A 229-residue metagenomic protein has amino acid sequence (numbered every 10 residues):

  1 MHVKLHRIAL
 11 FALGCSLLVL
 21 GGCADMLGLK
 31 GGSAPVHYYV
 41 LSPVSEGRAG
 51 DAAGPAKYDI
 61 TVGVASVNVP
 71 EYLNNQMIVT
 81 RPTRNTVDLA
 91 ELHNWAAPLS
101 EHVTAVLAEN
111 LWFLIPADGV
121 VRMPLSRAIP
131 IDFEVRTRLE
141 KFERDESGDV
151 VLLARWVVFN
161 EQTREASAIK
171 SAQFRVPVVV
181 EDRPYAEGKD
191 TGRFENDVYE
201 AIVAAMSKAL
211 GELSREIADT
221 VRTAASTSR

Functional and structural regions predicted by a protein language model:
M1-C23: Sec-dependent bacterial lipoprotein signal peptides
L17-L41: Bacterial Sec signal peptide processing site at the extreme N-terminus
G32-Y58: Post-signal peptide N-terminal segment of mature Sec-exported envelope proteins
Y58-R127, E216: N-terminal segment of the mature soluble domain
T61-N68, V79, E134-R138, V151-V157 (+1 more regions): Soluble periplasmic/extracytoplasmic beta-strand elements of cell-envelope proteins
T86-N94, Q162-E216: Short secondary-structure boundary motifs at beta->alpha junctions and helix caps
L125-E143, Q162, Q173-E181: Short, charged, surface-exposed interaction patches
E146-A166: Short, low-complexity, polybasic intrinsically disordered segments
